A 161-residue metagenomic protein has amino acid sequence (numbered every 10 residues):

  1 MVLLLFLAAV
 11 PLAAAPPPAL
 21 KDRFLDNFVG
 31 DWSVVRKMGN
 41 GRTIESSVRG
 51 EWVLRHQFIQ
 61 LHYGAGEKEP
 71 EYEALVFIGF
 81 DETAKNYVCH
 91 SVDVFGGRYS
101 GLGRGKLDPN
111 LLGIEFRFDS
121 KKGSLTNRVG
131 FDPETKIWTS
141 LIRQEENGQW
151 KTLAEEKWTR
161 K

Functional and structural regions predicted by a protein language model:
M1-L3: Bacterial N-terminal signal peptides that target proteins for export
L5-A14: Hydrophobic h-region of N-terminal signal peptides that target proteins for export in Gram-negative bacteria
A14-K161: Hydrophobic small-molecule pocket/channel-lining residues, especially in calycin-type beta-barrels
